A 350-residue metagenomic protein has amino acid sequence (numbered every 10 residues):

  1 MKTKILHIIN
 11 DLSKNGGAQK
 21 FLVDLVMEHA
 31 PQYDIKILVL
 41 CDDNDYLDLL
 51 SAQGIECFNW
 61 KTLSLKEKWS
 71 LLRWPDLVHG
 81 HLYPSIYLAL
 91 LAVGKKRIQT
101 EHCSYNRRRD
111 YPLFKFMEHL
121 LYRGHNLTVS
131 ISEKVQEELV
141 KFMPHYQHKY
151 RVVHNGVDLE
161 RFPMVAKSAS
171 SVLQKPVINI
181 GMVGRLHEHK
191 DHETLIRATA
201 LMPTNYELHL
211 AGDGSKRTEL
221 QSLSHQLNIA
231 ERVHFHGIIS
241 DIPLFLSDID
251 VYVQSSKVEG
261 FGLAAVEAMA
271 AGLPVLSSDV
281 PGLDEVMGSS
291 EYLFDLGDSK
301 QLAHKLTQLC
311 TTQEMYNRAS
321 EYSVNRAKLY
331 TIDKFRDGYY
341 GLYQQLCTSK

Functional and structural regions predicted by a protein language model:
H7-L63, M143, K149: N-terminal strand-loop element at the rim of the active site of nucleotide-sugar-dependent glycosyltransferases
G16-M27, I178, M182-L201, S215-Q221 (+1 more regions): A conserved mid-protein helix/loop that constitutes part of the nucleotide-sugar donor-binding site
Q32-K36, V177, H192-H234, T311-E314: A conserved nucleotide-sugar
V39, P274-S277: Short hydrophobic beta-strand element within catalytic cores of glycosyltransferases and related nucleotide-activated
H79-I86, E101: Short His-centered aromatic/hydrophobic patch
V140-K141, H148-K149, H154-K175: Acidic anion/phosphate-binding donor-loop and adjacent secondary structure in glycosyltransferase catalytic cores
I238, K257: Aromatic "clamp/platform" in nucleotide-sugar-dependent glycosyltransferases that forms part of the donor/acceptor
S289-S299, Q308-Q313: Conserved acidic donor-binding segment of nucleotide-sugar-dependent glycosyltransferases
